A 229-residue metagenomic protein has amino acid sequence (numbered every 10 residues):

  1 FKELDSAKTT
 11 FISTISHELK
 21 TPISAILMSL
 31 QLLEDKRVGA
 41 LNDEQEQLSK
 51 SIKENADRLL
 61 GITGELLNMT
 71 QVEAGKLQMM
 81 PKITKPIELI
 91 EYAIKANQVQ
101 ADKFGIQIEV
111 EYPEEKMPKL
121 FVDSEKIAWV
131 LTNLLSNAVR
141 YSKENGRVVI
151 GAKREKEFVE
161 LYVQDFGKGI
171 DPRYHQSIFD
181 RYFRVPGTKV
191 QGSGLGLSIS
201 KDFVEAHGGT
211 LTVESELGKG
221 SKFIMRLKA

Functional and structural regions predicted by a protein language model:
F1-V38: Primarily the dimerization/phosphotransfer
E46, M80-K85, D102, Q107-P118: Conserved catalytic submotifs in the C-terminal HATPase_c
E54-L59: Short alpha-helical segment of the dimerization/phosphotransfer core of two-component systems
T70-P81: Helix-loop junction within the histidine kinase core
P86, G169-S177: Short helix N-cap motif at coil->helix boundaries in the Bergerat
